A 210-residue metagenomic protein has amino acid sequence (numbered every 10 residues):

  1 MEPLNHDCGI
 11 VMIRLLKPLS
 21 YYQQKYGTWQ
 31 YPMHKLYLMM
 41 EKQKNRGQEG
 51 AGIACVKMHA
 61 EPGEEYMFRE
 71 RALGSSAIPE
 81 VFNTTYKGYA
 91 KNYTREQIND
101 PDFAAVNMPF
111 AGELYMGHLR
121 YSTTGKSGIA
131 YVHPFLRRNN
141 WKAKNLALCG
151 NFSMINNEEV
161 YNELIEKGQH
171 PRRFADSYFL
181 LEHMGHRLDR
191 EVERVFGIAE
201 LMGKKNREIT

Functional and structural regions predicted by a protein language model:
M1-T210: Conserved short alpha-helical segments that host acidic/polar catalytic motifs at enzyme active sites
